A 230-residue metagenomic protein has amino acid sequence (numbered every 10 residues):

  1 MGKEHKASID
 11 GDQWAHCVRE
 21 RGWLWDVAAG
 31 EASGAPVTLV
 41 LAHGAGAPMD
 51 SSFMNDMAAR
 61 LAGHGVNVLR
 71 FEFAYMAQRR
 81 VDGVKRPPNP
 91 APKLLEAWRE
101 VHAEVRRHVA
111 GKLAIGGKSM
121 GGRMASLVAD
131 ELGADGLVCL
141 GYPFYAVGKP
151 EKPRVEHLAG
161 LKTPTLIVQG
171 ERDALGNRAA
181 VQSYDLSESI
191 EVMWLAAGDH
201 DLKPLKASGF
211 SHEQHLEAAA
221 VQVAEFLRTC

Functional and structural regions predicted by a protein language model:
D12-G111, D199-G209: Serine-hydrolase catalytic machinery in alpha/beta-hydrolase-like enzymes
I115-G117, L140: Short beta-strand immediately N-terminal to the catalytic nucleophile in serine-hydrolase-like folds
G117-G121, A125: Gly/Ala-rich beta-loop-alpha elbow adjacent to hydrolase catalytic centers
M124-V128, G148: Hydrolases whose catalytic domains are alpha/beta-hydrolase-1, hotdog thioesterase, or metallo-beta-lactamase-like
G133-G148: A conserved short beta-strand
L161, I167-Q169: Short beta-strand/loop motif that positions the catalytic acidic residue of the alpha/beta-hydrolase fold
A174-A180: Conserved alpha/beta-hydrolase "acid-adjacent" motif
L186-C230: C-terminal catalytic histidine-bearing segment of alpha/beta-hydrolase fold enzymes
